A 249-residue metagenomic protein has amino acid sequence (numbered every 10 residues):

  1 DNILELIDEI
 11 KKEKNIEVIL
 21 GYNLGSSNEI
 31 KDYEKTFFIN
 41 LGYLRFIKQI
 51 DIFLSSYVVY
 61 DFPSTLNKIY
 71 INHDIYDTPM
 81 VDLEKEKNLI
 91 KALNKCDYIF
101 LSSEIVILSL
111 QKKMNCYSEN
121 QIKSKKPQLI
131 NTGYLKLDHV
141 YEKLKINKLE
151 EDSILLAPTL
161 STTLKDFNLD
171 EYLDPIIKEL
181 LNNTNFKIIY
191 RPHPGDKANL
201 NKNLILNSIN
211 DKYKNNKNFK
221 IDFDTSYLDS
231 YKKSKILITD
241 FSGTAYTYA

Functional and structural regions predicted by a protein language model:
D1-N2, S27, Y60-D61, I75-D77 (+3 more regions): Short acidic, S/G/P-rich loop/turn micro-motifs used as interaction or catalytic elements
D1-Y141: Active-site and donor-binding regions of nucleotide-sugar-utilizing enzymes
N2-I10, L135-S208: Conserved catalytic-core segment of nucleotide-activated headgroup transferases in glycan assembly
E17-Y33, L181-F223: Catalytic donor nucleotide-activated moiety binding site of glycosyltransferases and closely related
Y22, L54-Y57, I71-N72, S102-S103 (+4 more regions): Short His-Asn-centered micro-motif
I30-T36, I75-D82, L164-F167, K214-K220 (+1 more regions): Short, flexible loop segments at the rims of nucleotide/cofactor-binding pockets, characterized by
I50-V58, E142-L155, S230, K235-T239: Short, surface-exposed amphipathic charged segments that create phosphate/polyanion-binding patches used for binding
V58-N72, P79, D224-A249: A donor-sugar binding/catalytic signature common to diverse glycosyltransferases and related nucleotide-sugar
